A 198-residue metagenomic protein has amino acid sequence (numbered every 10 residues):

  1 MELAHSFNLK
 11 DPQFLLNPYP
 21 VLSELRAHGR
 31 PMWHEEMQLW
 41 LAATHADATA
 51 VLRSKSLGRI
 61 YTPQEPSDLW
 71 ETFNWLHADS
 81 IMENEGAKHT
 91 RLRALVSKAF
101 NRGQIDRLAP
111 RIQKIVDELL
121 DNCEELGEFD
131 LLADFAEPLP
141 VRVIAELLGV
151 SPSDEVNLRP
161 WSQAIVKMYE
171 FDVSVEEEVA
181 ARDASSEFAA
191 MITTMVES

Functional and structural regions predicted by a protein language model:
M1-L132, V141-R159, Q163-S174, E178-S185 (+1 more regions): Active-site substrate-recognition loop segments, prototypically the cytochrome P450 B′-helix/B-C loop
M191-S198: Generic, well-ordered alpha-helical scaffold segments in large soluble proteins
